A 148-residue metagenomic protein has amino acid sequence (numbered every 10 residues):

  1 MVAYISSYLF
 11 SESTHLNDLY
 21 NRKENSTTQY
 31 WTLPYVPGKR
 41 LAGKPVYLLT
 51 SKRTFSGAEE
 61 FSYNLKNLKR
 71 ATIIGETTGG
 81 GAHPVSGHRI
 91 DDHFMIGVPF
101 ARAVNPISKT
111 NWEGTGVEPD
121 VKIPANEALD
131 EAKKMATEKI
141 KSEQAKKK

Functional and structural regions predicted by a protein language model:
M1-P45, L49, H83-G87, F100-P106 (+1 more regions): Gly/Ser/Thr-rich loop/hinge elements
M1-Y4, S11, K23-T28, P99 (+1 more regions): Intrinsically disordered, Ser/Thr/Pro/Gly-rich linkers and terminal tails that flank and connect PDZ domains
V2-S6, S13, G43-V46, A58-S62 (+3 more regions): Extracytoplasmic/secreted envelope proteins and their assembly/folding machinery, especially bacterial periplasmic
W31-L41, Y63-T72, P99-A103, D120-K133: Short secondary-structure transition/capping segments
G43, L68, V85, D91-M95 (+1 more regions): Active-site lining segments that contact anionic ligands and/or coordinate catalytic metals
P45-N67, T72-G79: Extended C-terminal subregions enriched in glycine
I74, G79-T110: BRCT (BRCA1 C-terminal) domain core and associated BRCT-interaction motifs
